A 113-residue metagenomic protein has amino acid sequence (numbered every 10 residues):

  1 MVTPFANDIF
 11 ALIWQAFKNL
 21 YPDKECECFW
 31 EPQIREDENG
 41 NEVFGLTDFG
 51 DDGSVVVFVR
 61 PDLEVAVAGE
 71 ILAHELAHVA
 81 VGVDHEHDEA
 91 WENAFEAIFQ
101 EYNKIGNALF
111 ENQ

Functional and structural regions predicted by a protein language model:
M1-G69, V79-Q113: Active-site-proximal or metal-binding-adjacent scaffold patches in catalytic folds
L72: A conserved beta-strand element that flanks and buttresses the S-adenosyl-L-methionine
E75: Walker B catalytic acidic pair
